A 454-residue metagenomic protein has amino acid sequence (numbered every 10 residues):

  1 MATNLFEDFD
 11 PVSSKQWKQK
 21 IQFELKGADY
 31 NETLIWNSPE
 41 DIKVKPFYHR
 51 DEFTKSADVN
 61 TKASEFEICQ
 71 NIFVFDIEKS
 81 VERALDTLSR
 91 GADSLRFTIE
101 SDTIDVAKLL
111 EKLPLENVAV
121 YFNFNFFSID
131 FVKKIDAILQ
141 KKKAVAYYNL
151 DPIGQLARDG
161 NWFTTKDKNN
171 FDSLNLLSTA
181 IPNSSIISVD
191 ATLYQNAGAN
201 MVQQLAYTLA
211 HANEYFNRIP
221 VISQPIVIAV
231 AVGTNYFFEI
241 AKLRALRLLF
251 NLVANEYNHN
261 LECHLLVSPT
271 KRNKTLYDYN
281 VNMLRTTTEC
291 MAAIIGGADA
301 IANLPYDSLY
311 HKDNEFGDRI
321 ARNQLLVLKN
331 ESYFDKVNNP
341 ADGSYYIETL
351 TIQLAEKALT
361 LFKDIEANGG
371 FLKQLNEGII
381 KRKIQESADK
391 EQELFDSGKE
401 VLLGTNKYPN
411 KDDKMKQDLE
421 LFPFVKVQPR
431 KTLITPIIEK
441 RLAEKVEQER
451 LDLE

Functional and structural regions predicted by a protein language model:
M1-A231, N235, I438-L453: Catalytic alpha/beta active-site cores
D41, G91, F250, G296 (+3 more regions): Conserved, mostly hydrophobic/aromatic
F97-T98, N123, D190, A229-G233 (+6 more regions): Generic beta-strand/beta-sheet core signal
A146, P225-A229, L261-S268, A302-N303 (+1 more regions): Beta-strand segments within the central parallel beta-sheet cores of soluble alpha/beta enzyme folds
L156-G160, K271-Y279, I301-E315, Y333-L350: Short beta-alpha connecting loops at secondary-structure transitions that line or flank enzyme active sites
N200-Q204, T234-A245, R272-L284, K312-A321 (+2 more regions): Short glycine/threonine-rich loop-to-helix capping motif typified by GTGT followed within a few residues by an Asp-Pro
A210-E214, N280-I301, R322-N330: Glycine-rich and small/hydrophobic secondary-structure elements
R319, N323, K329-E454: Catalytic-core signal marking the mid-to-C-terminal active-site face
